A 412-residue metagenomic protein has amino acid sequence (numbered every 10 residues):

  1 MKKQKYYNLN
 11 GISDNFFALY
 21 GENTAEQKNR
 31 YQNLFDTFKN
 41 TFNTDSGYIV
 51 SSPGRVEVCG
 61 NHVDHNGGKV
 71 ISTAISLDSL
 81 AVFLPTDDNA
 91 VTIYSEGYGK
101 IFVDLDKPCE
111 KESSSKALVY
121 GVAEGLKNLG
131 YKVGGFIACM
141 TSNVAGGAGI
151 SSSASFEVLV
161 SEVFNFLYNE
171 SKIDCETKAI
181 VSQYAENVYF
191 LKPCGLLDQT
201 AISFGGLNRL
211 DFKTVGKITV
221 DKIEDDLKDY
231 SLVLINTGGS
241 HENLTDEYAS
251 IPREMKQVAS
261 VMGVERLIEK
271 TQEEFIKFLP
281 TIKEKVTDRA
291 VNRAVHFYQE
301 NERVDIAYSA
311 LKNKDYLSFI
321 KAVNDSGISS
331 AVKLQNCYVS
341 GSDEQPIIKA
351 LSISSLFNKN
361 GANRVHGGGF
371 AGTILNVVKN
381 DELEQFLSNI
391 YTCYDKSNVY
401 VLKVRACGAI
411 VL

Functional and structural regions predicted by a protein language model:
M1-R55, L80-E112, R209-R364, N376-L412: C-terminal nucleotide
R55-V56, G60-G67, N143-L159, K359-V377: Glycine/serine-rich anion-binding loops at beta->alpha junctions that coordinate negatively charged ligand groups
K69-D87, F204: Structural signature of FAD isoalloxazine-binding scaffolds in flavoprotein oxidoreductases
A74-I75, I150-E170: DPxDG-like acidic metal-binding loop motif
T92-Y94, G135-S142, K172-Y184, K321-D325 (+1 more regions): Beta-strand segments within the central parallel beta-sheet cores of soluble alpha/beta enzyme folds
A123-G147: Glycine- and acidic-rich phosphate- and metal-coordinating loops
N128-F136, F164-K178, N380-C393: Phosphate-handling active-site elements
E170-T219, L351-F357, N363-G369: Alpha/beta catalytic cores of group-transfer enzymes, especially the acyltransferase/condensing modules of polyketide
